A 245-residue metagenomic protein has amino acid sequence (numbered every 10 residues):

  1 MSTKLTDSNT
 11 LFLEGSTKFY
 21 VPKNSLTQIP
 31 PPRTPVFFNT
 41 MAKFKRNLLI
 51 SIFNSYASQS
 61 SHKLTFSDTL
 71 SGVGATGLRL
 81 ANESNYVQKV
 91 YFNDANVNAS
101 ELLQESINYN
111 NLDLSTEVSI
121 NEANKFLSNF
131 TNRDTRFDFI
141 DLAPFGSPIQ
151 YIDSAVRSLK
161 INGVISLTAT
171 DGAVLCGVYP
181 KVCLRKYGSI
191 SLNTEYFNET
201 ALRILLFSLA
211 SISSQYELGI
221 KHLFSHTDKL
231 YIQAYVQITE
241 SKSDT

Functional and structural regions predicted by a protein language model:
M1-T245: SAM-dependent transferase fold signal centered on methyltransferase-like domains, encompassing both Class I
